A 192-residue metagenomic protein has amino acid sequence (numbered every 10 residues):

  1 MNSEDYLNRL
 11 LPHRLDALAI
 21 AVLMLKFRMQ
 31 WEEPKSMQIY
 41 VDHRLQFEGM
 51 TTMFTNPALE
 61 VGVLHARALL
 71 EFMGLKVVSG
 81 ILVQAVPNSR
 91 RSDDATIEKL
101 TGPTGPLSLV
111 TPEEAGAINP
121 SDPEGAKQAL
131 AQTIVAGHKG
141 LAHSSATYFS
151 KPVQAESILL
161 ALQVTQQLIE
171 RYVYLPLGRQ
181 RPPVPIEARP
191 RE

Functional and structural regions predicted by a protein language model:
M1-M53, Q154-E192: Charged alpha-helical initiation segments
D5, Q46-V63, P120-Q128, P152 (+1 more regions): Short, solvent-exposed segments of well-ordered alpha helices
V22, A66, L70-M73, G137-L141 (+2 more regions): A structural signal for well-ordered alpha-helices, especially hydrophobic packing surfaces of coiled-coils
M29-D42, Q46, L75-G102: Short acidic alpha-helical/loop segments enriched in Asp/Glu that coordinate divalent cations
T55-G80: Short, hydrophobic, well-ordered secondary-structure elements
V61, A68, A129-A136, L160-R171: Charged, amphipathic alpha-helical oligomerization/scaffolding segments
M73-G80, L141-P152, V173-Q180: Long, hydrophobic, amphipathic alpha-helical segments used as structural scaffolds
T101-K151: Histidine-centered, metal-coordinating catalytic motifs and their short helical/loop contexts
